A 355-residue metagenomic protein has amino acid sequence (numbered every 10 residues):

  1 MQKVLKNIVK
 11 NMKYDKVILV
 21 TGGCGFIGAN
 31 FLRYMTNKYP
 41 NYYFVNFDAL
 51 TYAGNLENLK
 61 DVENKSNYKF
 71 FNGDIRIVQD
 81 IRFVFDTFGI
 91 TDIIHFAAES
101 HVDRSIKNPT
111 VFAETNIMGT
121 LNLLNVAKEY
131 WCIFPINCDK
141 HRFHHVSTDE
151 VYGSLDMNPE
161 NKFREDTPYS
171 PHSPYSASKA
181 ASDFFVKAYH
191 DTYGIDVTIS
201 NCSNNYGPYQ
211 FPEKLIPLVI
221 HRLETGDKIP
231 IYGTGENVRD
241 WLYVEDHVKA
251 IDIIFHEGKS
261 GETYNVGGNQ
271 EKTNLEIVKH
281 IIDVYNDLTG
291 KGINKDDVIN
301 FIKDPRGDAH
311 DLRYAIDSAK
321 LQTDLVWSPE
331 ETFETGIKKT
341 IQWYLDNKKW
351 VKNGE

Functional and structural regions predicted by a protein language model:
M1-K3, I8, M12-D15, N30-F31 (+6 more regions): C-terminal substrate-binding subdomain of Rossmann-fold SDR/epimerase-dehydratase oxidoreductases
M1-N205, E245, N274, L312 (+3 more regions): N-terminal Rossmann-like NAD(P)+-binding domain of SDR-like oxidoreductases, especially those catalyzing
F47, A98, P212, P329-E330: A broadly tuned, weak detector of single residues within folded domains
V62, P159, P212-I220: A glycine/serine/threonine-rich, flexible loop-to-helix segment that serves as the NAD(P) cofactor-binding "lid"
T192-D196, P212-E213, E257: Short coil/turn segments at alpha/beta junctions that flank glycine-rich nucleotide-binding fingerprints
Y209: Conserved GTPase G-domain signal focused on the G5
